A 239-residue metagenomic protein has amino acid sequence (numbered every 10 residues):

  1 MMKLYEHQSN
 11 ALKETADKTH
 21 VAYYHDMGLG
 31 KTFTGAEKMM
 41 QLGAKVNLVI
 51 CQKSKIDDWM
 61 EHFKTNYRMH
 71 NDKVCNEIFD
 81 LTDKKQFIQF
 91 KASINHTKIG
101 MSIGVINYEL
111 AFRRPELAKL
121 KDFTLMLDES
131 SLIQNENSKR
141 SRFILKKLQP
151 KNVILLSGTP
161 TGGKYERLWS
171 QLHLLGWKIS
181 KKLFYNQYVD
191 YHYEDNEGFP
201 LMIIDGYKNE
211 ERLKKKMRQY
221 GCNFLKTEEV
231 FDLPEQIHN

Functional and structural regions predicted by a protein language model:
M1-Y24: Conserved pre-motif I regulatory segment
K18-K38: Walker A/P-loop
K45-V46, T65, T124, S141-E228: Conserved P-loop NTPase motor "coupling/switch" region that bridges the ATPase
V46-Q52: Conserved RecA-like ASCE P-loop NTPase motor core of nucleic-acid helicases/translocases
K55-K84, L175-I179: Conserved helix-turn-beta segment of the N-terminal RecA-like "Helicase ATP-binding" lobe in SF1/SF2 helicases
F87-T124, N135: Conserved helix/coil segment N-terminal to the catalytic DExD/H
D128-S130: Walker B catalytic acidic pair
T227-N239: Conserved helicase/translocase motor-coupling segment
